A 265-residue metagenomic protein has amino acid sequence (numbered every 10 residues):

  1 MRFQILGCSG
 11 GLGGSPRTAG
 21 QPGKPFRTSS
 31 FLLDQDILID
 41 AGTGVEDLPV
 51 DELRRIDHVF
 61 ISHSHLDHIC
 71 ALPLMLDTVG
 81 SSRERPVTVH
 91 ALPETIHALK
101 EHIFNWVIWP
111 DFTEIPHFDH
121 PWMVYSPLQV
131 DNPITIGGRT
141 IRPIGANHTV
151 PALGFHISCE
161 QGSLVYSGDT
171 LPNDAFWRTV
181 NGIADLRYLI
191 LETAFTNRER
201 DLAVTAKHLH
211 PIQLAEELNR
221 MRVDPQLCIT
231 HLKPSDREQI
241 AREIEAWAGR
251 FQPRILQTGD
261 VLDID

Functional and structural regions predicted by a protein language model:
M1-E52, A152-D169: Conserved beta-strand hairpin/beta-sheet module of binuclear metal-dependent hydrolase folds, prominently
F3, F31, D40, H63 (+7 more regions): Divalent metal-coordination and catalytic microenvironments
C8-S9, D36, A41-T43, S64 (+6 more regions): Active-site metal-binding loops of divalent metal-dependent hydrolases
I37, H58, R139, G162-L164 (+2 more regions): Structural motif
G44-A91, L186-R187: Active-site metal-binding motif and surrounding structural segment of the metallo-beta-lactamase
V87-E94, C228-T230: Short internal beta-strands
P93-A152, C159-E160, R250-I264: Metallo-beta-lactamase
L171-V261: Cap/insert and terminal regions of metallo-dependent hydrolase folds
